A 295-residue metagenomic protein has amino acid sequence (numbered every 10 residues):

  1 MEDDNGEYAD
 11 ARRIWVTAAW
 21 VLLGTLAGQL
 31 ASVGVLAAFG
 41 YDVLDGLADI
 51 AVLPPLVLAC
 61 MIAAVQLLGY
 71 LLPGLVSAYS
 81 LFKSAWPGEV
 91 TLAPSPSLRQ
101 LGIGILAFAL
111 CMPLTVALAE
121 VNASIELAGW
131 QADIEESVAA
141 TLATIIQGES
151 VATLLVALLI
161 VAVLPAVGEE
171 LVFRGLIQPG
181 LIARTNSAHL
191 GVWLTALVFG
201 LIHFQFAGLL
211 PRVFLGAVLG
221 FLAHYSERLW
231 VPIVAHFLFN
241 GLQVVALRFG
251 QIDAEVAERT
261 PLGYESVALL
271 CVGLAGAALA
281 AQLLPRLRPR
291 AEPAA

Functional and structural regions predicted by a protein language model:
E2, F237-A295: C-terminal membrane module of polytopic membrane proteins
A18-V33, L101-E120, F221-F239: Hydrophobic alpha-helical membrane-insertion segments
L22-V33, Y70-V76, A109-C111, V267-R286: Hydrophobic core of alpha-helical transmembrane segments in multi-pass integral membrane proteins
G28-K83, R99-A109, W130-Q131: Alpha-helical transmembrane segments in multi-pass membrane proteins
L44-V52, G88-L164: Juxtamembrane helix-loop-helix connectors linking adjacent transmembrane helices in multi-pass membrane enzymes
L58-G69, T141-L164, Y264-A275: Hydrophobic alpha-helical transmembrane segments
G168-L194, F221-R228: Membrane-interface helix/loop boundary segments of multi-pass membrane proteins
G200-L262: Functionally important transmembrane alpha-helices
